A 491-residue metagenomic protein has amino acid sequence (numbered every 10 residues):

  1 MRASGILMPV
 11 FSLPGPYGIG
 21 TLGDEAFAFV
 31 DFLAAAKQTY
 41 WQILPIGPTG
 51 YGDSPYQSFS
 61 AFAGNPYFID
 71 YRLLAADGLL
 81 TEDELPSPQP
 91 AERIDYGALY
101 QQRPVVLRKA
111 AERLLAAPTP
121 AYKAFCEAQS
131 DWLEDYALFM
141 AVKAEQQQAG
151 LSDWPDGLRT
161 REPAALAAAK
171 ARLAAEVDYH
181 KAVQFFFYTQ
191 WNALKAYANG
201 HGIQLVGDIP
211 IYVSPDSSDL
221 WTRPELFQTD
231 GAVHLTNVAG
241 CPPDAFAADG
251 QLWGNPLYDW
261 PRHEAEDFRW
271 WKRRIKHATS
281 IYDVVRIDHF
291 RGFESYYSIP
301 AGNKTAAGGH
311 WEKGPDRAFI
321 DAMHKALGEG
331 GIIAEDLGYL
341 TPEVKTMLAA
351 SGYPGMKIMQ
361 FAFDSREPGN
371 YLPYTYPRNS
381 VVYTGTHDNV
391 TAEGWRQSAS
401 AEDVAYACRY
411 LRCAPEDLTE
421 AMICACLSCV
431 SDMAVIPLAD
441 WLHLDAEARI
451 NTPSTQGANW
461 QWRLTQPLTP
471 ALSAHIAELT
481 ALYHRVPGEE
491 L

Functional and structural regions predicted by a protein language model:
M1-F11, F27: N-terminal regions that are enriched for targeting/export leaders and immediately downstream pro/stem segments
P9, D53-Q184, Y188, V213-V435 (+2 more regions): Alpha-amylase-like alpha-glycosidases and glucanotransferases acting on alpha-linked glucans and related
D24-D31, T189-Y197, W271-R273, L418-M422: Short alpha-helical segments and helix-capping/turn motifs at coil-helix boundaries
D24-T49, S280-Y282: Catalytic domains of carbohydrate-active enzymes, especially glycoside hydrolases
A34, W191-N199, H324, L348-A349: Surface-exposed amphipathic alpha-helices with a cationic face
L44, Q204-V206, P210, V284 (+1 more regions): Outer-envelope exported proteins of Gram-negative bacteria
H180-V213: Conserved, well-ordered alpha-helix/loop/beta-strand core segments that scaffold catalytic motifs
W462, Q466-L491: Terminal-tail/helix-coil boundary detector
